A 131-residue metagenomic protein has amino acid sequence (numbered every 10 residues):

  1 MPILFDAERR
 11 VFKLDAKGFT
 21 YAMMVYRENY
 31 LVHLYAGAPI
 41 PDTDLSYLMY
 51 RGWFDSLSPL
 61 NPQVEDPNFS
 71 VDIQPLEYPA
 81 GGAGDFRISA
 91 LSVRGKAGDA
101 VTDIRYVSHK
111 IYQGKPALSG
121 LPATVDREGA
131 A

Functional and structural regions predicted by a protein language model:
M1-A131: N-terminal accessory beta-strand-rich subdomains and adjacent acidic, glycine-rich linkers that precede catalytic cores
